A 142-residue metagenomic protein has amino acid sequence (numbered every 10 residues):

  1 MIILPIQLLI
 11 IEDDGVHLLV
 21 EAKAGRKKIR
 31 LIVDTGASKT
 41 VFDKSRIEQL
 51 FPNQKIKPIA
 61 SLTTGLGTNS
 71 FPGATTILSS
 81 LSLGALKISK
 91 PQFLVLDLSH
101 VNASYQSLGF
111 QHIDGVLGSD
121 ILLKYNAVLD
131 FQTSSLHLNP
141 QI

Functional and structural regions predicted by a protein language model:
M1-I142: Pepsin/retropepsin-fold aspartyl endopeptidases
